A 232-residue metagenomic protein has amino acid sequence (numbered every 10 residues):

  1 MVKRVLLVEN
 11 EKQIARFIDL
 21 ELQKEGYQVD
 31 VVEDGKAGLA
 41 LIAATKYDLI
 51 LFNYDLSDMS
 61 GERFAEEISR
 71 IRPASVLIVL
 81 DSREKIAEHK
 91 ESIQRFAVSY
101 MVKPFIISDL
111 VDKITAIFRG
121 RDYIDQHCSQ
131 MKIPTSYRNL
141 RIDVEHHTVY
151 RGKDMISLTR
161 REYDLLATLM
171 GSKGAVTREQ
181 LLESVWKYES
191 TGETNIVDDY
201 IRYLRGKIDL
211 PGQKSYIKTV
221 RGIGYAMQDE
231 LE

Functional and structural regions predicted by a protein language model:
E11-D30: Two-component/phosphorelay signaling modules centered on CheY-like receiver
V31-L49: Acidic, metal-coordinating helix/loop segments flanking the phosphotransfer/catalytic sites of two-component signaling
D34, S60-R63: Acidic catalytic/metal-coordinating carboxylates
N53-D55, D81: Active-site residues of response regulator receiver
E62-A74: Short amphipathic alpha-helix used as the core "switch/output" element in two-component signaling
A74-S136: Basic, amphipathic DNA-recognition helix from helix-turn-helix-like DNA-binding domains
T115-R119, S157-L166, G192-L210, T219-Y225: DNA-recognition element of transcription regulators
A116-R161, A167-S172, E179: Short, Lys/Arg-enriched segments at the junction into DNA-binding effector domains of transcriptional regulators
